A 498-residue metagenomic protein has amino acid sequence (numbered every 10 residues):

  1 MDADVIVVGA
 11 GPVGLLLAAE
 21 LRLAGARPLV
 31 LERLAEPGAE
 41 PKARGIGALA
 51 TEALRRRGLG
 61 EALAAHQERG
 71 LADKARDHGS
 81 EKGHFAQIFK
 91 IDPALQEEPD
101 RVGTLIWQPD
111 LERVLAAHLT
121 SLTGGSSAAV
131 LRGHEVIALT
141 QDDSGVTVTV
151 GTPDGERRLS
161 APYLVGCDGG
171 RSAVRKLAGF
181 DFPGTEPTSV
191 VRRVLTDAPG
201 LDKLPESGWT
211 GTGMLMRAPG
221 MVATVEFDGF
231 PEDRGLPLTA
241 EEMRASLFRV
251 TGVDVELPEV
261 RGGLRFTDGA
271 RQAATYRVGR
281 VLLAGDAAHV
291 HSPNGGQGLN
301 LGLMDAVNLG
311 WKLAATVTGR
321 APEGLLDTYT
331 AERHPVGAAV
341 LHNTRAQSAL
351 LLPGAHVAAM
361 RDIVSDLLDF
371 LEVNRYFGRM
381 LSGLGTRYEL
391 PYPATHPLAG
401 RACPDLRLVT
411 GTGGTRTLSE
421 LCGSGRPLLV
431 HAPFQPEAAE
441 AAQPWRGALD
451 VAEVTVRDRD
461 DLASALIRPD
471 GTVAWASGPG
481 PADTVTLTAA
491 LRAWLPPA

Functional and structural regions predicted by a protein language model:
D2-A3, D154-Y163: Core beta-strand elements of the Rossmann-like FAD/NAD(P) dinucleotide-binding domain in flavoenzyme oxidoreductases
A10-A19, L31, L115, G166 (+6 more regions): Conserved mid-domain beta->alpha element of the FAD-binding
E20-A43: Glycine-rich FAD pyrophosphate-binding loop
A39-H118: Active-site-adjacent segment of FAD-dependent monooxygenases/related oxidoreductases
A117, Y163, C167-D268: Conserved FAD-binding catalytic core of PHBH/FMO-like flavoproteins
L122-V136: A conserved beta-strand/loop element that lines the FAD pocket in flavoprotein oxidoreductases
R132-V146: A conserved short coil-to-beta-strand element within the FAD-binding core of flavoproteins
A315-T410, R416-P427, A432-E437, P444 (+4 more regions): C-terminal helical "tail/cap" subdomain of flavin- and related membrane-associated enzymes
